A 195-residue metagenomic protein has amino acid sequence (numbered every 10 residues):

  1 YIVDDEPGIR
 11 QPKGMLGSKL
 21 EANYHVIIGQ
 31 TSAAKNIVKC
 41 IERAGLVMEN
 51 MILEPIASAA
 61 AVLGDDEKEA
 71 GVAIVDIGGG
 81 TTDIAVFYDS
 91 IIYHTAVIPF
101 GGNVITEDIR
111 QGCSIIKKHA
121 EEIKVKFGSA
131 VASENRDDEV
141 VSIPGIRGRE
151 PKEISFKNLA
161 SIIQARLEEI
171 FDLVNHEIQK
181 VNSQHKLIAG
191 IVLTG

Functional and structural regions predicted by a protein language model:
Y1-I74, I91, G102, C113-I162 (+2 more regions): Nucleotide/phosphate-binding catalytic cleft detector across ATP-hydrolyzing and phosphate-transferring enzymes
I9, T82-I84, T106: Short, electropositive, low-hydrophobicity segments enriched in small/polar residues
I41, D76, I109, V174 (+1 more regions): Residue-level signature of catalytic and energy-coupling elements of molecular machines, predominantly ATP/GTP-dependent
I74-T81, F87-S90, P99-N103, T194-G195: A short acidic Gly-Thr/Ser loop motif
G80, I116-H119, I170: H+5 position of the DHp
T95-V97: Residue-level detector of high-confidence beta-strand sites
E107, K157, S161, A165-D172 (+1 more regions): Feature representing long, continuous alpha-helical segments
